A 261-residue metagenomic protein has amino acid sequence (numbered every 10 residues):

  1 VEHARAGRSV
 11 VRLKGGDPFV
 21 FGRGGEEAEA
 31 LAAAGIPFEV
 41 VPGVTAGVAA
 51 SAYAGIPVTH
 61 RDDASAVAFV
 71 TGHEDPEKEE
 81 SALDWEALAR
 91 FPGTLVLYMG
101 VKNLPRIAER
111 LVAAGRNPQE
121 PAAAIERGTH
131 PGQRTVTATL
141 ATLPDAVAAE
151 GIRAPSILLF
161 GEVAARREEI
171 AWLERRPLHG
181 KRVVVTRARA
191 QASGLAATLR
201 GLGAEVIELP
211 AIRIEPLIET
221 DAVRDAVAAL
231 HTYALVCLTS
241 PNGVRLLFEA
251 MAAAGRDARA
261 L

Functional and structural regions predicted by a protein language model:
V1-K14, F19-F38, C237-L261: Glycine/small-residue-rich loop that forms an oxyanion/phosphate-binding "nest" at active or ligand-binding sites
G7, P92, L178-K181: Phosphate-coordination loops involved in phosphoryl transfer and adenosine-cofactor binding
R12-K14, V70-T71, Y98-M99, I125-E126 (+3 more regions): Short beta-strand segments
G15-F91, V136-T137: Class I SAM-dependent methyltransferase SAM-binding "motif I" and its flanking Rossmann-like core
D17, H73-E74, V101-N103, E126-P131 (+1 more regions): Glycine-rich beta-alpha junction loops
E29-A33, T45, A49, V58 (+6 more regions): Acidic, glycine-enriched active-site microenvironments
E77-A123: Conserved anion/nucleotide-ligand pocket segment
H130-L261: Signature of uroporphyrinogen-III synthase
